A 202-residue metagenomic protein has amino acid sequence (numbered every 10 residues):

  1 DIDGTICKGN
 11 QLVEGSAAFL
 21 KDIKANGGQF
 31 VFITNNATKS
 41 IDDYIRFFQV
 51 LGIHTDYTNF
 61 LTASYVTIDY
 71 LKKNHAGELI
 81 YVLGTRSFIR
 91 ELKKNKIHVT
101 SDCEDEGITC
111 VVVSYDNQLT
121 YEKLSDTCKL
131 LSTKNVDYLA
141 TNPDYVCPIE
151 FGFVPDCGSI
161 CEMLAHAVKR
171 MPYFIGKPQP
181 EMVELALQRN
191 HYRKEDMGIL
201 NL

Functional and structural regions predicted by a protein language model:
D1, Y81, T109-S114, L139 (+1 more regions): Structural motif
D1-V13, F19, F30-I33: Asp-based phosphoryl-transfer active-site loop
G15-G27, T127-T133: Catalytic-core regions built around general acid/base machinery
N26-D105: Active-site phosphate-binding/coordination module
V99, T120-D144: A short, gly/pro- and small-residue-rich
E104-Q118, E122: Short, well-ordered secondary-structure micro-motifs within conserved domains or adaptor modules
N135-M163: Histidine/lysine/aspartate-rich catalytic loop segments that bind and position anionic ligands
P172-L202: Conserved Lys-Pro-Asp/Glu-containing loop-to-beta segment of HAD-superfamily phosphomonoesterases, centered on
